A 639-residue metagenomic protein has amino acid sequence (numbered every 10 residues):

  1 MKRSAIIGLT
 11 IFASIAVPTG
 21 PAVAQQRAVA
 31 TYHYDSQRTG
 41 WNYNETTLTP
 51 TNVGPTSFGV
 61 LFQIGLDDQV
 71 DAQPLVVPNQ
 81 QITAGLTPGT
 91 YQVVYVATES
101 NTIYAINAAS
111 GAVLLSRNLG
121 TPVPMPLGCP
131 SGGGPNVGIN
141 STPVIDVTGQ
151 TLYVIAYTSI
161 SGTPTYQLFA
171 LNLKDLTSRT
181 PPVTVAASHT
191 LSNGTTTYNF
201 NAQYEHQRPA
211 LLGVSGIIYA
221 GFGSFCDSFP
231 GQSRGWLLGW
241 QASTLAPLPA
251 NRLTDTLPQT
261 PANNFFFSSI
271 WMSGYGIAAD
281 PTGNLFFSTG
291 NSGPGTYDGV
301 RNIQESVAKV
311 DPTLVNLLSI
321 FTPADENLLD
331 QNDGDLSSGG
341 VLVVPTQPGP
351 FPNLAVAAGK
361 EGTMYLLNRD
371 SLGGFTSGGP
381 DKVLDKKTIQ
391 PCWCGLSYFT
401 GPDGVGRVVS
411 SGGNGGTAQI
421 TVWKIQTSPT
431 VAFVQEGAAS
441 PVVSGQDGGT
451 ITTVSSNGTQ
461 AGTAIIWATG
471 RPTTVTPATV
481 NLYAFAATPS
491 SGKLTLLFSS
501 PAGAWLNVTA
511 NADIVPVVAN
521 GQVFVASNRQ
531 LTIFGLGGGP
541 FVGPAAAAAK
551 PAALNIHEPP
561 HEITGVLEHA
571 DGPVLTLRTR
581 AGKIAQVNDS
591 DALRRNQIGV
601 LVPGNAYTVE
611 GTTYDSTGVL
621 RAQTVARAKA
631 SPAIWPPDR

Functional and structural regions predicted by a protein language model:
M1-L9: Bacterial N-terminal signal peptides that target proteins for export
S14-V23: C-terminal segment of classical bacterial N-terminal signal peptides
A22-S36, V542-P551: Boundary/junction segments of secreted and surface-exposed precursor proteins
Q25-Q347, P352-F375, I389-G401, G406-K424 (+4 more regions): Mobile, glycine-rich extracellular loop/lid and propeptide segments that shape or gate substrate/ligand access
T376-I389, V434-V442, A502-G503: Inter-blade linker and blade-boundary elements of WD-repeat/beta-propeller domains
I420-V422, T430-T450: Detector for outer-membrane/organellar transmembrane beta-barrel domains, recognizing the amphipathic beta-strand
T463-I465, P573: Short, hydrophobic/aromatic-rich segments at coil-to-beta transitions
V542-I584, S590, N596-R639: Short, flexible, surface-exposed loop segments at domain boundaries
